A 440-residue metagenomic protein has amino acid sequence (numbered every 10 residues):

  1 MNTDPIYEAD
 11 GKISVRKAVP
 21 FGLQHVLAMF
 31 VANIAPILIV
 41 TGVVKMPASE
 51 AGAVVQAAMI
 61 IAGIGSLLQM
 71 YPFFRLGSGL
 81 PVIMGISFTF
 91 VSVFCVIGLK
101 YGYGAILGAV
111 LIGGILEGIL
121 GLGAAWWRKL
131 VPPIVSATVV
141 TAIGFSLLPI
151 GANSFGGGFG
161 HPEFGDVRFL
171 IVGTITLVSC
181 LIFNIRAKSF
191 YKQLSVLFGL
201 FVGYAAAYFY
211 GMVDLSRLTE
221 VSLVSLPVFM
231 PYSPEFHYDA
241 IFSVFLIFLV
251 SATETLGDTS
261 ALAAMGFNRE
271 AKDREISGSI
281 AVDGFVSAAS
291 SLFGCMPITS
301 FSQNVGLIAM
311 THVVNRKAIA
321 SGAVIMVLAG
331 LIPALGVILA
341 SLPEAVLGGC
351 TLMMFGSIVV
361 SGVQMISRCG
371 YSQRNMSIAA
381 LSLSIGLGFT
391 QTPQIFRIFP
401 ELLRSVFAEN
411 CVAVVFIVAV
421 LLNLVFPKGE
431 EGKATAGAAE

Functional and structural regions predicted by a protein language model:
M1-F21, S216-V228, A264-A271, E275-S279 (+1 more regions): Intrinsically disordered, low-complexity non-transmembrane regions of multi-pass membrane transporters
M1-P81, T89-I97: N-terminal signal-anchor module of multipass membrane proteins
V15-K17, T41-G77, F245-R316, A436-A439: Membrane-embedded helical hairpins/re-entrant loop segments and their flanking transmembrane helices within multi-pass
R16-A28, G165-L177, L194-S195, Y210 (+2 more regions): Hydrophobic, membrane-embedded alpha-helices of multi-pass small-molecule transporters
I37-V43, V91-L99, A125, S154-G156 (+4 more regions): Generic transmembrane alpha-helix signature in multi-pass membrane proteins, especially transporters/channels
A53, R75-F88, K129-A137, K192-L197 (+4 more regions): Short, non-helical or kinked segments that cap or interrupt transmembrane helices
C95-G98, N304-I319, V324-G330: Interfacial segments of multi-pass membrane proteins
I97-S216, A323, L328-G437: Membrane-embedded alpha-helical modules
